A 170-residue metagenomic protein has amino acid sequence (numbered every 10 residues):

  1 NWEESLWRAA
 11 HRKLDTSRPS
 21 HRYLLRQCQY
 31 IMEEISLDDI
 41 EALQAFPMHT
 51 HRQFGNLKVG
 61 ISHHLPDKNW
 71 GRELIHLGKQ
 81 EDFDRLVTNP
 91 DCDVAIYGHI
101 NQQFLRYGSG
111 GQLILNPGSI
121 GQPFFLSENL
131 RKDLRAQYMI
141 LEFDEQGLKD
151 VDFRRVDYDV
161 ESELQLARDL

Functional and structural regions predicted by a protein language model:
N1, S62, V94-H99, I114-G118: Active-site neighborhood of phospho(di)ester-bond hydrolases with catalytic His/Asp-centered motifs
N1-H51, L74-L86, P90: Active-site neighborhood of divalent metal-dependent phosphoester bond hydrolases
W2-W7, D67-K68, A95-G108, Q122-F125: Active-site environment of divalent metal-dependent phosphoester hydrolases
A42-A45, G98-H99, K132-L134: Short solvent-exposed loop/turn micro-motifs enriched in small/polar/acidic residues
H49-L77: Divalent-metal (Mg2+/Mn2+/Ca2+)-assisted nucleotide/phosphate chemistry catalytic cores
T50-R52, L105, L141: A structural signal for short hydrophobic beta-strand segments in well-ordered beta-sheet cores
F54-G55, T88-D91, I140, E145: Glycine-rich phosphate-binding loop signature in dinucleotide/nucleotide-binding domains
Y107-L170: Acidic, His/Gly-rich catalytic cores of divalent-metal-dependent hydrolytic chemistry
